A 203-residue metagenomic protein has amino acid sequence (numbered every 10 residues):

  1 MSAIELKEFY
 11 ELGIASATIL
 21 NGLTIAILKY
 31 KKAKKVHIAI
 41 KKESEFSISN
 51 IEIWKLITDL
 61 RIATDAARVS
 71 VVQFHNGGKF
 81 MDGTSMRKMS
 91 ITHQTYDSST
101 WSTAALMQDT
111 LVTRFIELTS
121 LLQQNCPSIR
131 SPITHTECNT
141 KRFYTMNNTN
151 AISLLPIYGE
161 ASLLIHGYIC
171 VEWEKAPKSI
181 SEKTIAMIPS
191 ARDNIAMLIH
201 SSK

Functional and structural regions predicted by a protein language model:
M1-E5: N-terminal hydrophobic targeting signals that begin at the initiator methionine
L6-S98, A191, I195, I199-K203: Intrinsically disordered, low-complexity terminal regulatory regions
A67, Y144, A151-I152: A short, hydrophobic beta-strand-centered structural micro-motif
G78, H135, K175-S179: Short acidic, S/G/P-rich loop/turn micro-motifs used as interaction or catalytic elements
K79-M81, G159-L164, I169: Feature captures eukaryotic membrane-trafficking machinery centered on endolysosomal pathways and lysosome-related
R87-N147: Regulatory sensory and allosteric helical modules in signal-transduction proteins and certain transcription factors
N150-E160: A short, aliphatic-rich beta-strand micro-motif
I165-K203: Juxtadomain coupling helices with adjacent low-complexity linkers
